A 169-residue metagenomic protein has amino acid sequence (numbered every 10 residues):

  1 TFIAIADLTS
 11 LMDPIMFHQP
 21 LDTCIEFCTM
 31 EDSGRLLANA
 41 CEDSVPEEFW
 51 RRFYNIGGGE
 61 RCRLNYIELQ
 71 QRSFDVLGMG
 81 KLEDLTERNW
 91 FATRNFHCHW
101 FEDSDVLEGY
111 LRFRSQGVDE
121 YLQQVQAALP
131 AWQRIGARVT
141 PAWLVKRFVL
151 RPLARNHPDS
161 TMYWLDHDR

Functional and structural regions predicted by a protein language model:
T1-L21, M79-E83: A short C-terminal helix-loop "cap" of Rossmann-like NAD(P)-dependent dehydrogenase/epimerase domains
F2-A4, T29-S33, F74-L77: Short linear motifs at secondary-structure transitions and domain/linker junctions
I3-I5, I15, I25, I56 (+3 more regions): Weak global preference for isoleucine
D7-I15, C24-Y54, G59-R61: Alpha-helical substrate-binding/gating segment
P20-C24, F91: Short coil/turn segments at secondary-structure junctions
N39-Y110, Q116-V139, R147-R169: Mid/C-terminal beta-alpha module of Rossmann-like enzyme folds, strongest in SDR-family dehydrogenases/epimerases
